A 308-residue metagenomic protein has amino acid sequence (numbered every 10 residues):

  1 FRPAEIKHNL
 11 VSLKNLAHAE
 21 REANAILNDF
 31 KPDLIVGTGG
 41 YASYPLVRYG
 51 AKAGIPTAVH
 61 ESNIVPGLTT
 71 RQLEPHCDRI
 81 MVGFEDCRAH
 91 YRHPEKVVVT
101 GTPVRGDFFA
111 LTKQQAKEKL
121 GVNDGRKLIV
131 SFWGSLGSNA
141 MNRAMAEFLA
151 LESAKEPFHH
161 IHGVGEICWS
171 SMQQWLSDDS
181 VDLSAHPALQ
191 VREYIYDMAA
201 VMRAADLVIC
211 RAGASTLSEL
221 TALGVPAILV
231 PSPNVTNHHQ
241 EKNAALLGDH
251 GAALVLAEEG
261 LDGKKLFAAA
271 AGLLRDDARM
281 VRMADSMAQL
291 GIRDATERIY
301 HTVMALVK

Functional and structural regions predicted by a protein language model:
F1-A25, E166-C168, A257-E259: Conserved nucleotide-sugar phosphate-binding/catalytic loop shared by glycosyltransferases and other
R21-V36, A42-A58, R71-H76: Glycosyltransferases and closely related glycan-assembly transferases that use nucleotide-activated donors
P32-L34, I195, A199, R203-T216 (+1 more regions): Acidic donor-binding loop of glycosyltransferase active sites
A51-Q114, V122: Active-site-proximal region of nucleotide-activated glycan assembly enzymes, centered on histidine/acidic-rich loops
A53, R203-A205, T221-V230: Conserved donor-binding/catalytic loop of nucleotide-activated donor transferases
K113-E118, V122-V208, E241-A245, D249 (+1 more regions): Donor-nucleotide binding loops and adjacent catalytic segments primarily of GT-B fold Leloir glycosyltransferases
R279-R293: A short, well-ordered alpha-helix in the C-terminal region of glycosyltransferases
I292-K308: C-terminal alpha-helical cap of glycosyltransferases
